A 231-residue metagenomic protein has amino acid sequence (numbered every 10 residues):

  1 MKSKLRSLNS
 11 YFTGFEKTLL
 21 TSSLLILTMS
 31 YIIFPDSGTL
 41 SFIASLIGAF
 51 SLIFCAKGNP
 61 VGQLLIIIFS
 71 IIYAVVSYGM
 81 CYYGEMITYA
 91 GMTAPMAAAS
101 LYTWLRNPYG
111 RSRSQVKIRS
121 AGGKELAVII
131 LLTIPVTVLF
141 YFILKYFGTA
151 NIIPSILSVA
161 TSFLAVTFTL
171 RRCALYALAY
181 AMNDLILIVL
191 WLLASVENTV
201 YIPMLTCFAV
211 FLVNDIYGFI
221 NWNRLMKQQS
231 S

Functional and structural regions predicted by a protein language model:
M1-F12: Short, Lys/Arg-rich, polar N-terminal cytosolic tail immediately upstream of the first transmembrane signal-anchor
G14-T28, A44, L131-P135: Alpha-helical transmembrane segments
L27-T39, A56-G58, G79: Short, hydrophobic transmembrane alpha-helix segments
D36-A44, P60-L65, G84-Y89, A150-S155 (+2 more regions): Short, aromatic-rich membrane-interface segments at the entry and exit of alpha-helical transmembrane domains
C55-Y102: Hydrophobic/aromatic-rich structural module bridging two neighboring secondary-structure elements via a short loop
T88-W104, R119-L144, A165: Alpha-helical transmembrane segments of multi-pass integral membrane proteins
P135-T149, I156-L175: Alpha-helical transmembrane segments in multipass membrane proteins, preferentially the mid-helix core
T167-S231: C-terminal transmembrane-bundle signature of multipass membrane proteins, characterized by strong activation on
